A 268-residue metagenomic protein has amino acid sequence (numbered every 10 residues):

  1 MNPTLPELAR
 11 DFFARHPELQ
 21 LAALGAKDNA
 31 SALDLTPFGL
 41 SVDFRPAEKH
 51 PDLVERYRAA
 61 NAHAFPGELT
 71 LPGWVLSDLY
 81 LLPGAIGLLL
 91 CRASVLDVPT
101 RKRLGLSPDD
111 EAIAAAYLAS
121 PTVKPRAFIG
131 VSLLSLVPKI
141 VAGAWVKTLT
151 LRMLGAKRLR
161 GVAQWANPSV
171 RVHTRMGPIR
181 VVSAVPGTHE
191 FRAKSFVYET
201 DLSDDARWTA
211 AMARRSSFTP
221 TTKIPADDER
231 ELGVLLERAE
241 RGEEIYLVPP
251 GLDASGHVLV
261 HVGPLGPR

Functional and structural regions predicted by a protein language model:
N2-V75, L82, T209-P225: Short amphipathic alpha-helix that is part of the acyltransferase structural core
D11, G187-K223, G256-R268: C-terminal "cap" of GNAT-fold acetyltransferases
L35-F38, A47-E48, T122-K124, G187-R192 (+1 more regions): Short, ordered beta-strand-loop transition motifs
V42-S135, P250-L252: A conserved beta-strand-loop-helix scaffold within acyl/acetyltransferase catalytic domains
G130-L154, R175: Conserved acetyl-CoA-binding loop-helix of GNAT-fold acetyltransferases
R152-A166: Conserved GNAT acetyl-CoA-binding A-motif
W165-P186, F191: Conserved active-site alpha-helix within GNAT-family acetyltransferase domains
P220-R268: Non-catalytic interaction/regulatory modules that flank or connect domains
